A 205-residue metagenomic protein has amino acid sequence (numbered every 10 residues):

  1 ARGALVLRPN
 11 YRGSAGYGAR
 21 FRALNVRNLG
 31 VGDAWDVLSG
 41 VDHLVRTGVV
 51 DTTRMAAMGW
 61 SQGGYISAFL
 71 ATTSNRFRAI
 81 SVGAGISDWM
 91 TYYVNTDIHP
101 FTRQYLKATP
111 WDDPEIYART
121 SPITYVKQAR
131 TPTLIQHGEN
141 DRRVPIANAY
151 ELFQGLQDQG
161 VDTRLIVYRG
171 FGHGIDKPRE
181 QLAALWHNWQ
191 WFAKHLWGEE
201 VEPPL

Functional and structural regions predicted by a protein language model:
A1-R2, R8-L205: Active-site-proximal cap/loop segments of hydrolase catalytic domains
